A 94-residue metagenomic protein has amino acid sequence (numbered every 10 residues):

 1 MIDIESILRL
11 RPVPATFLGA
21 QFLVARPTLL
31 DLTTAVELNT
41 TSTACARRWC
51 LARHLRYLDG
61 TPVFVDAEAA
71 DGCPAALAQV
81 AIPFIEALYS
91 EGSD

Functional and structural regions predicted by a protein language model:
I2, L8-L10, L18-D94: Short, surface-exposed, charged amphipathic helix/loop patches that serve as local interaction elements
